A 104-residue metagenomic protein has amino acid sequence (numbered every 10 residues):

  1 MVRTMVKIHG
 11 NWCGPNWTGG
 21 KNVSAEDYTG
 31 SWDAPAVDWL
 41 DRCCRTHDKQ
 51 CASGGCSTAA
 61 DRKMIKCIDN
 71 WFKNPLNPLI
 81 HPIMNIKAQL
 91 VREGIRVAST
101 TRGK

Functional and structural regions predicted by a protein language model:
M1-K104: Extended terminal accessory/targeting regions
